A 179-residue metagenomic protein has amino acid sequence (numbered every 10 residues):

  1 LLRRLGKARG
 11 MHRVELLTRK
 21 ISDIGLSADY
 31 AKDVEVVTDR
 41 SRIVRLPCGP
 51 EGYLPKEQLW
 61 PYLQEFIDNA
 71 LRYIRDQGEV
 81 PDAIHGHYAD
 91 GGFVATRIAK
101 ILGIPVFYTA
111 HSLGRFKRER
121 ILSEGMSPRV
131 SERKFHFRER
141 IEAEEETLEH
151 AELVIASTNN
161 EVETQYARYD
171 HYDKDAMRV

Functional and structural regions predicted by a protein language model:
L1-V179: Catalytic cores of nucleotide-sugar-dependent glycosyltransferases that transfer UDP/GDP/TDP-activated
